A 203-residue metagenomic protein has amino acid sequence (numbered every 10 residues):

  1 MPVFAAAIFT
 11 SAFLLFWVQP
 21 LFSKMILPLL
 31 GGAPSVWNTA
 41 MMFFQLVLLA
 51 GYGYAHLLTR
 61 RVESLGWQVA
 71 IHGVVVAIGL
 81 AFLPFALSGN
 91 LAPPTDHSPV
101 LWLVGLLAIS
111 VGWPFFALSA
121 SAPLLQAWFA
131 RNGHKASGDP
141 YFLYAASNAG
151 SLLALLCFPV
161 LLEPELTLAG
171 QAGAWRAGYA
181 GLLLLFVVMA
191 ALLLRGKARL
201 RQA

Functional and structural regions predicted by a protein language model:
M1-A203: Alpha-helical transmembrane segments of multi-pass membrane proteins
